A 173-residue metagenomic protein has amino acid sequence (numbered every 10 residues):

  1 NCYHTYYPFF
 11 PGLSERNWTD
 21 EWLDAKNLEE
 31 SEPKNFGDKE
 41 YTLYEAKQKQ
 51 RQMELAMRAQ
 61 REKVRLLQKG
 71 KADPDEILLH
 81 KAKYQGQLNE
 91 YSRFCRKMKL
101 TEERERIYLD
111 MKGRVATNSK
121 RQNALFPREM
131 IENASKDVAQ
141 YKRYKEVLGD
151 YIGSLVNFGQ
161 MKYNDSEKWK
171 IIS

Functional and structural regions predicted by a protein language model:
N1-S173: Activation/maturation switch segments at domain boundaries
